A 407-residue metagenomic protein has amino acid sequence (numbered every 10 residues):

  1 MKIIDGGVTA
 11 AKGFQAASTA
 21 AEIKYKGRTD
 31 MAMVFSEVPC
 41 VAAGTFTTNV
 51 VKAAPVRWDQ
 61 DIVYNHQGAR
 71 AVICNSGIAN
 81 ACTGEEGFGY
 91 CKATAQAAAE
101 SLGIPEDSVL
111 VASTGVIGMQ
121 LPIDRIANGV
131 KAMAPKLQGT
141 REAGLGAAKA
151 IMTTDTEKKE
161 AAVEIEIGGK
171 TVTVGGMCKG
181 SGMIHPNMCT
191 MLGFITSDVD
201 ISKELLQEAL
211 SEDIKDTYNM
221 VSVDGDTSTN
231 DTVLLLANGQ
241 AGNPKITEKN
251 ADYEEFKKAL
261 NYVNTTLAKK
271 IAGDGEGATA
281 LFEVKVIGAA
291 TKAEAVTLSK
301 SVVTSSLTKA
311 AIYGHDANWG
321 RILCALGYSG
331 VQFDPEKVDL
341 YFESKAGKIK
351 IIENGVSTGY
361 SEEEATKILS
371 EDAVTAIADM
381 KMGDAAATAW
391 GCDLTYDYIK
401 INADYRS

Functional and structural regions predicted by a protein language model:
M1-N75, A79-G89, A99-S407: A structural signal for small-residue-enriched, beta-sheet-centric alpha/beta enzyme cores and oligomeric scaffold folds
